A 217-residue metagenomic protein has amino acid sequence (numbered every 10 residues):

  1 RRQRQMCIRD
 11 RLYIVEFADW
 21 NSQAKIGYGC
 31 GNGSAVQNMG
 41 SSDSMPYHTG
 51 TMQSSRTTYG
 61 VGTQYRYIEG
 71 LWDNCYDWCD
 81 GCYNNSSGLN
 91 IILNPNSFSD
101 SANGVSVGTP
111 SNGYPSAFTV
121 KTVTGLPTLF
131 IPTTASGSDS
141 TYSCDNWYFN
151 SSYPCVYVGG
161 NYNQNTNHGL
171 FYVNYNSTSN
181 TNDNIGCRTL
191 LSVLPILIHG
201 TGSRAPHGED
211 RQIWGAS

Functional and structural regions predicted by a protein language model:
R1-I8: Short, small-residue-biased leader/transition segments that mark boundaries at the very start of proteins
R9-V15: Short active-site loop/helix that positions an aromatic residue
E16-K25: Cytochrome P450 catalytic domain signature, combining two hallmark sequence patches
Y28-T49, S54-T58, L71-N84, S99-S217: C-terminal, surface-exposed recognition/capping segments
V61-Q64: Short, small/polar residue-rich loop motifs at catalytic or cofactor-binding pockets
N85-N96: A short, polar/charged loop-to-alpha-helix boundary motif
